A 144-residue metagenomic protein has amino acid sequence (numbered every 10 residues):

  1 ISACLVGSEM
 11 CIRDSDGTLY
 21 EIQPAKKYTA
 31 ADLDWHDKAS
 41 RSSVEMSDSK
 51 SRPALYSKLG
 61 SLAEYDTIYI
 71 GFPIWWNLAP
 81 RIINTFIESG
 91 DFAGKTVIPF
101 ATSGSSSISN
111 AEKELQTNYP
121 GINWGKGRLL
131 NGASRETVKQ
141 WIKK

Functional and structural regions predicted by a protein language model:
I1-G7, C11-I12: Single conserved hydrophobic/aromatic residue that forms the stacking wall/gate of nucleotide- or nucleobase-binding
M10-C11, L19, L55: Generic preference for hydrophobic
D16-A31: A short beta-strand-loop structural module common to alpha/beta enzyme folds
D16-T18, T96, N123: Residues at the starts of beta-strands that form the adenosine-phosphate
E21-Q23, A101, R128: Residue-level recognition of beta-strand->loop/alpha-helix junctions
K26-Y28, S106, A133: Flexible, glycine-rich phosphate/dinucleotide-binding loops and adjacent beta-alpha linkers at cofactor/substrate
A31-G121: Helix-loop-strand module that forms the ligand-binding subsite of alpha/beta enzymes
N123-K144: Glycine-rich phosphate/pyrophosphate-binding loop and the adjoining helix
